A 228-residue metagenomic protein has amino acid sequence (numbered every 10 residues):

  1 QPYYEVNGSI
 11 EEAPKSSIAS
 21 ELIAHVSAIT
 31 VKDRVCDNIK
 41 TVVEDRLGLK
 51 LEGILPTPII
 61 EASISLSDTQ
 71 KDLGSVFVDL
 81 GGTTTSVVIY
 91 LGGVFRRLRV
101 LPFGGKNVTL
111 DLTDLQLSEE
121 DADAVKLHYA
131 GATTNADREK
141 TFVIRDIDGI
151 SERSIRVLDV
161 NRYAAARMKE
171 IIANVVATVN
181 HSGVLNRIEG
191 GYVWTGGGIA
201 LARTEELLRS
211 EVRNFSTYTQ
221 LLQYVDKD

Functional and structural regions predicted by a protein language model:
Q1-V76, S118, A132-N161, S182-L185 (+1 more regions): Nucleotide/phosphate-binding catalytic cleft detector across ATP-hydrolyzing and phosphate-transferring enzymes
V43-E44, D79, L112, V175 (+1 more regions): Residue-level signature of catalytic and energy-coupling elements of molecular machines, predominantly ATP/GTP-dependent
L66-R97, L112: Gly/Thr-rich phosphate-binding beta-strand-loop-beta motif of the actin/hexokinase/Hsp70
V94-V108: Short glycine-rich, Thr/Ser-proximal phosphate-binding strand/loop in the N-terminal lobe of ATP-dependent enzymes
V108-S118: Catalytic P-loop NTP-binding/switch module of NTPases
A132-T134, R187-E211: Glycine-rich phosphate-binding loops at beta-strand->alpha-helix junctions
I172, V176-G191: Phosphate/pyrophosphate-binding loops at sites that engage ATP/ADP/AMP, CoA/4′-phosphopantetheine, polyphosphate
S210-D228: Conserved phosphate-binding/catalytic loops in two-lobed NTP-binding clefts
